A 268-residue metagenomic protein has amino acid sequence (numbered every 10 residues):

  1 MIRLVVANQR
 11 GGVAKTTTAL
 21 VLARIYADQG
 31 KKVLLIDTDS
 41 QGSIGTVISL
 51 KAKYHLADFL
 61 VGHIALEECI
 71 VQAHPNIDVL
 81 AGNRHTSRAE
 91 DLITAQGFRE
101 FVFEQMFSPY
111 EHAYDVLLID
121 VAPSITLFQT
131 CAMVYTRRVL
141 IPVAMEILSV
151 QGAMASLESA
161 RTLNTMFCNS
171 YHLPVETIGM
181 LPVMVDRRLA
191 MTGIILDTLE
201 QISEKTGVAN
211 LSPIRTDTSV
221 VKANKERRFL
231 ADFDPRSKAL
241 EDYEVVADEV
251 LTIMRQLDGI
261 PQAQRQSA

Functional and structural regions predicted by a protein language model:
M1-A268: P-loop NTP-binding core
